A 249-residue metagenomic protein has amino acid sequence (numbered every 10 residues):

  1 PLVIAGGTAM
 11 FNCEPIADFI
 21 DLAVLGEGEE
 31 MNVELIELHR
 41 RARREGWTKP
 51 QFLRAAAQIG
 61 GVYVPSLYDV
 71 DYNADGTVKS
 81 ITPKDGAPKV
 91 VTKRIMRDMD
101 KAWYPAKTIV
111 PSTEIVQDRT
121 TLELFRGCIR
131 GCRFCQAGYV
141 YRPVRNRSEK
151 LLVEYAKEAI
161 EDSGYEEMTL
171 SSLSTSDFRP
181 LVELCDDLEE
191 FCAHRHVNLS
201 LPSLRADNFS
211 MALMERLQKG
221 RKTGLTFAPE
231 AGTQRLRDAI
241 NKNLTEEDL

Functional and structural regions predicted by a protein language model:
P1-K84: Glycine-rich beta-alpha loop elements in corrinoid/cobalamin-binding modules across cobalamin-dependent enzymes
V3-G6, M10-C13, N32, T120-C128 (+2 more regions): Structured alpha-helical segments in the cores of large, soluble enzyme domains
D21, C128, C132, L152 (+2 more regions): Conserved, mostly hydrophobic/aromatic
P65, D71-T121: N-terminal [4Fe-4S]-dependent radical SAM core
V110-F134, L201: N-terminal pre-triad scaffold of radical SAM enzymes
P111-T113, F134-V140, A231-R237: Gly-rich Lys/Arg/Thr-decorated short loops/hinges at beta-loop-alpha junctions or inter-strand turns that position
C135-L151: Iron-sulfur (Fe-S) cluster-binding segments and ferredoxin-like electron-carrier domains, especially [2Fe-2S]
E158-L249: Conserved SAM/AdoMet-binding glycine-rich loop
